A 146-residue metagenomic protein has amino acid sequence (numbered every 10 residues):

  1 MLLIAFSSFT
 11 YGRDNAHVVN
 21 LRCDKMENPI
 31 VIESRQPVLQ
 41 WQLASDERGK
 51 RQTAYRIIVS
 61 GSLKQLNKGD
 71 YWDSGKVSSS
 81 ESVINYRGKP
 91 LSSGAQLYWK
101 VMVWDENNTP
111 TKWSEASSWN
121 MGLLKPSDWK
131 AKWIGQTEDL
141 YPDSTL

Functional and structural regions predicted by a protein language model:
M1-A16: Bacterial Sec-dependent N-terminal signal peptides
M1-I4, R22, N67, Y141: Compositionally biased amphipathic helical and low-complexity segments enriched in hydrophobic
R13-R48, E115-W129: Pro/Thr/Ser/Gly-rich low-complexity, intrinsically disordered linker/stalk tracts
L43, K50-Q96, M102, E106-W113 (+1 more regions): Recognizes extended acidic, P/S/T-rich segments that occur within or adjacent to Ig-like beta-sandwich modules
L140-L146: Short, intrinsically disordered, charge-balanced linker/junction segments flanking boundaries in proteins
